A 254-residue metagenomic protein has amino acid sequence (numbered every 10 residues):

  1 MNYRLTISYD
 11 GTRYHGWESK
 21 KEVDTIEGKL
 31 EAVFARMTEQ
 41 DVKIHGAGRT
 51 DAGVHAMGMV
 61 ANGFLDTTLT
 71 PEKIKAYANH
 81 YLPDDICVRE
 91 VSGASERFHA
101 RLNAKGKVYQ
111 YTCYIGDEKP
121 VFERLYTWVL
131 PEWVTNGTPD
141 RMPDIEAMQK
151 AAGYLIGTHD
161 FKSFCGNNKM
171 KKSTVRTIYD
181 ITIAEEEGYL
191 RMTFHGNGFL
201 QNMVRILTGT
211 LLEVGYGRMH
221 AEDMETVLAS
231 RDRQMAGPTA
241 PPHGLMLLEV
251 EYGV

Functional and structural regions predicted by a protein language model:
M1-V254: Structured-RNA-binding interfaces characteristic of tRNA pseudouridine synthases
